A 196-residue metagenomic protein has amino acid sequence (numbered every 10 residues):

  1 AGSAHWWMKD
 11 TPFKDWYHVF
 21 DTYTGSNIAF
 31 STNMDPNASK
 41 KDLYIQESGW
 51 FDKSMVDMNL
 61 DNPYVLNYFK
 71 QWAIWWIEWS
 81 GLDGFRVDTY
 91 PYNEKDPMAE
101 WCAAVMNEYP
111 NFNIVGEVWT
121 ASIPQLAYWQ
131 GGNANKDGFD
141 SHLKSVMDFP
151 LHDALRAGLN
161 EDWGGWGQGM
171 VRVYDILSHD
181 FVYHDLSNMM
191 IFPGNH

Functional and structural regions predicted by a protein language model:
A1, R86-V87: Short beta-strand segments at enzyme active-site cores
A1-W75, W79, E100-E108, N113 (+4 more regions): Substrate-binding/active-site clefts of carbohydrate-active enzymes
W72-D83, T89-F192: Active-site-proximal helices and loops of the catalytic beta/alpha 8
N195: Glycine-rich, aromatic-lined ligand/substrate-binding cores of catalytic and carbohydrate-binding domains
